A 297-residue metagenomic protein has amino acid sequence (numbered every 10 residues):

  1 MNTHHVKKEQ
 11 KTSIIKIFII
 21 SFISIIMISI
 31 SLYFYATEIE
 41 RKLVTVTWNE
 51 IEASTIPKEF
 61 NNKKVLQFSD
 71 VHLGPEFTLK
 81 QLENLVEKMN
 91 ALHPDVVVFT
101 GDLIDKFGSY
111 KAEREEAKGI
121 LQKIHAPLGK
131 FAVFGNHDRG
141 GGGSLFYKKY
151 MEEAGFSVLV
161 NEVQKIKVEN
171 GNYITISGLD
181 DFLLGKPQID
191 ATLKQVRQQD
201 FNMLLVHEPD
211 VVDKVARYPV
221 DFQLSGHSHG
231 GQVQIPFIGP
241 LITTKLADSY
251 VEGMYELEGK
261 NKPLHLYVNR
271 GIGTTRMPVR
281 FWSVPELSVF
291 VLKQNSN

Functional and structural regions predicted by a protein language model:
M1-E59: N-terminal membrane-anchoring alpha-helices
T3-F18, F22, V215-R217, T274-N297: A short C-terminal boundary segment appended to hydrolase-like catalytic domains
E50, E116-P187, K194, Y250 (+1 more regions): Extended active-site neighborhood of metal-dependent phosphoesterases/phosphodiesterases
E59-S157: Membrane-embedded segments
N62-H72, N172-D181, M203-V206, L264-G271: Active-site-proximal beta-strand elements of phosphoester/diester hydrolases
S69-L73, G101-L103, N136-D138, E162-V163 (+4 more regions): Active-site metal-binding loops of divalent metal-dependent hydrolases
K194-L205: Short beta-strand/loop segments at the ligand-binding rim of alpha/beta enzyme cores
P209-V291: Conserved beta-sheet core of the metallophosphoesterase superfamily
